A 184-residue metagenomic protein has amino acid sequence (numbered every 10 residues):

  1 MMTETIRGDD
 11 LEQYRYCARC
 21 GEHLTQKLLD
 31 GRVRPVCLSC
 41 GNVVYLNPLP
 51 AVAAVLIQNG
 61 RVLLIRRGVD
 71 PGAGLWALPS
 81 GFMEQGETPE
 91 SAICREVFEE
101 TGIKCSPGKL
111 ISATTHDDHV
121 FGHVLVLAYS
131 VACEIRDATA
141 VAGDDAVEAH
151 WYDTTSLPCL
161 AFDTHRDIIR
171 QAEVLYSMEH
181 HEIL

Functional and structural regions predicted by a protein language model:
M1-Q13, T155, C159, Q171-E179 (+1 more regions): A broadly conserved sequence feature marking short terminus-proximal activation segments in nucleic acid-centric
E4-R7, I57-E99: Conserved Nudix-box catalytic region and its N-terminal flanking loop in Nudix hydrolases and closely related
I6-A53: Acidic, metal-coordinating catalytic segment for phosphate/diphosphate chemistry, firing primarily on the Nudix
K27-L28, K104-S112: A short coil-to-beta-strand element that immediately follows conserved catalytic motifs
S39-L63, F82, A113: Conserved N-terminal beta-strand and adjoining loop/helix that marks the start of the Nudix/MutT-like hydrolase domain
L56, L64, V131-C133, W151: Conserved hydrophobic "DFG−1" position in protein kinase catalytic cores
T114-A138: Active-site-adjacent beta-strand/loop module that shapes the phosphate/pyrophosphate-binding cleft
V141-A172: NUDIX/MutT-family hydrolases
